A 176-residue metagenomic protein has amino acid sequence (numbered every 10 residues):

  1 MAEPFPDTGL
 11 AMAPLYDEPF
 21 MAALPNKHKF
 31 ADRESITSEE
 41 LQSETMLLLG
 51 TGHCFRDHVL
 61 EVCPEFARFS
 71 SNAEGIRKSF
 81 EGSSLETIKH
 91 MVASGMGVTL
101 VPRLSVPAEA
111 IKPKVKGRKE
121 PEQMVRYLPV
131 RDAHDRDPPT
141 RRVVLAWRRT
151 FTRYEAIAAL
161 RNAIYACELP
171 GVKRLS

Functional and structural regions predicted by a protein language model:
A2-E3, L48-L49, S70-S84: Short beta-strand-to-loop elements that line the ligand-binding cleft of bilobed periplasmic-binding protein-like
P4-P6, K29, H53: Short beta->alpha connector loops
P6-P19, A23, R33-E34, E40 (+1 more regions): Beta-alpha-beta core module
A11, T45, G75-K78, M124-R126: Conserved beta-strand segments of alpha/beta enzyme cores
H28, F151: Catalytic strand-loop-helix junctions within cyclic-nucleotide turnover domains
F30, F55, Y127: Short clusters of hydrophobic/aromatic residues that line enzyme substrate/ligand-binding pockets
T45-S70, R153-N162, E168-S176: Secondary-structure junction motif
